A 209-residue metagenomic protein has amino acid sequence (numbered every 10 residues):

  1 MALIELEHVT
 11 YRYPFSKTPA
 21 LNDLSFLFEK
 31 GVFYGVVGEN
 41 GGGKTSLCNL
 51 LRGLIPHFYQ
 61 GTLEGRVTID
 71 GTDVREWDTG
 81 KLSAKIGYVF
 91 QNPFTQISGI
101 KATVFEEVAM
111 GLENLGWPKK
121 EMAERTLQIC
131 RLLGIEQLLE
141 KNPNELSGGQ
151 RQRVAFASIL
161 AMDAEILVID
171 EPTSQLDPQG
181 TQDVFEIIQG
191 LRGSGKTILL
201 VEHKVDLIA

Functional and structural regions predicted by a protein language model:
M1-L3, Y11-D23, I55-Q60, D78: A short, flexible loop at the N-terminus of ABC-type nucleotide-binding domains that lies
V37-E39: The feature captures the beta-strand-to-loop junction immediately N-terminal to the Walker
Q60-T72: Conserved ABC transporter NBD signature motif
A109, E113, K120-L138: Conserved ABC ATPase "signature" region
N142-L146, Q150: Conserved ABC ATPase signature
F156: Hydrophobic anchor residue at the start of the ABC signature
L167-D170: Catalytic Walker B motif of ABC-type/P-loop ATPase nucleotide-binding domains
